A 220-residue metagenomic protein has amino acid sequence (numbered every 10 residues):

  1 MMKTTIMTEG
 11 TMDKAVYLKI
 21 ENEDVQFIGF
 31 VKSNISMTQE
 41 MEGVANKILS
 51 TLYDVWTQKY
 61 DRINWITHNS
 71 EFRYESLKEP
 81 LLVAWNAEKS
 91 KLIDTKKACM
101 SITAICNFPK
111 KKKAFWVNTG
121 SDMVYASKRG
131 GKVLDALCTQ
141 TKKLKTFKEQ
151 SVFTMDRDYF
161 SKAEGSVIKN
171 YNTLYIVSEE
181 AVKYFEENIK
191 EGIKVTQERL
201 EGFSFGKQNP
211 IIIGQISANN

Functional and structural regions predicted by a protein language model:
M1-T57, T95-K97, N107-P109, K113-A114 (+3 more regions): N-terminal entry segment of metal-dependent catalytic domains or homologous docking segments
M2-M12, V83-T95, M123-K169, T196 (+2 more regions): PP2C/PPM family metal-dependent serine/threonine protein phosphatase catalytic domain, recognizing the conserved
M2-M7, T11-D13, T57-Q58, R62-Y74 (+4 more regions): Regulatory and interdomain segments flanking nucleotide-handling catalytic cores in signaling/defense enzymes
V31, G120, I176-S178: Active-site flanking residues adjacent to catalytic metal/cofactor-binding acidic residues
T38-M41, A126-S127, V177, Y184-E186: Short helix/loop capping segments that flank catalytic or ligand/cofactor-binding pockets
I63-S127, D156-I168, Q208: Catalytic core of PPM/PP2C metal-dependent serine/threonine phosphatase domains
I105-N107, S127-R129, G214-N220: Short beta-strand-to-coil "C-cap" segments at the C-terminal boundary of structured domains/repeats, marking
D156-N220: C-terminal catalytic subdomain
